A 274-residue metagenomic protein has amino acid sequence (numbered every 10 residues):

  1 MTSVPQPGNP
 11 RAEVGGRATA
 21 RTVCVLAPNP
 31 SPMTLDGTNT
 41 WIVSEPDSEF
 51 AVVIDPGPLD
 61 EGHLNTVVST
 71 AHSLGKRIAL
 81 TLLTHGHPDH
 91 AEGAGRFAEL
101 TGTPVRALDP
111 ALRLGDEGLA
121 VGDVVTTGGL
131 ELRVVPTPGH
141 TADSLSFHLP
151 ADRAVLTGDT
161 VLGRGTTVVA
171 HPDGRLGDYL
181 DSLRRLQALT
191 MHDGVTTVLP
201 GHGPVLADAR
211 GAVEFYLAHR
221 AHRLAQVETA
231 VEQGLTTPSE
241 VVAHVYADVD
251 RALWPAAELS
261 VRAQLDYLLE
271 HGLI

Functional and structural regions predicted by a protein language model:
M1-P7, R21, L112-G115, H140: Glycine/proline-rich low-complexity segments that form flexible loops, beta-turns, and polyproline
G8-H72, S146-G158, G163: Conserved beta-strand hairpin/beta-sheet module of binuclear metal-dependent hydrolase folds, prominently
V14, S31-P32, D116, P136-P138: Short Gly/Pro-enriched turn/cap motifs at secondary-structure boundaries
L35-D36, P56-R133, R153: Active-site HxH/HxHxD metal-binding segment of metal-dependent hydrolases
S48-V53, P58-E61, E131-A230: Metallo-beta-lactamase
T66-S69, R96, R185, Q226 (+1 more regions): Alpha-helical elements of Rossmann-like donor-binding domains used by nucleotide-donor carbohydrate transfer enzymes
T84-H90, H140, H202, Q264: Histidine-centered divalent metal-coordination motifs
T229-I274: C-terminal regulatory/interaction regions
